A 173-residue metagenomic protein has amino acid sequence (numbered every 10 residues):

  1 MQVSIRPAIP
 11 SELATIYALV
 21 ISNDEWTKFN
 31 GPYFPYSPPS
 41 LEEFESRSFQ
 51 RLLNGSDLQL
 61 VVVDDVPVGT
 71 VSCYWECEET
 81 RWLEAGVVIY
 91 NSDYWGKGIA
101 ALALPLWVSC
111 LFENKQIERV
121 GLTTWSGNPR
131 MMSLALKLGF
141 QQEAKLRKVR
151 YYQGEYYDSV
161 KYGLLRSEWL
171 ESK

Functional and structural regions predicted by a protein language model:
M1-L13, L19, V62-K173: Acyl-donor (CoA/ACP) binding surface of acyl/acetyltransferases
L13, D24-E25, D57, Q116: Generic structural signal for secondary-structure transition and capping sites
S22, Q50-N54, E113: Secondary-structure boundary motif
D24, F29-G31, I89-Y90, Q141: Residue-level signal for pocket-adjacent positions within structured domains
E25-R47: Conserved GNAT-fold acetyl-CoA-binding loop/helix
N30, L58-Q59, E118: Short, polar/charged, Gly/Pro-enriched helix-capping and turn/loop motifs at alpha-helix termini and inter-helix linkers
S46-Q50, V149-R150: Short, P/G- and charge-enriched loop/turn segments at secondary-structure junctions
S48-L60, G69: A short helix-loop-beta-strand connector motif used in the catalytic cores of GNAT acetyltransferases and, in some
